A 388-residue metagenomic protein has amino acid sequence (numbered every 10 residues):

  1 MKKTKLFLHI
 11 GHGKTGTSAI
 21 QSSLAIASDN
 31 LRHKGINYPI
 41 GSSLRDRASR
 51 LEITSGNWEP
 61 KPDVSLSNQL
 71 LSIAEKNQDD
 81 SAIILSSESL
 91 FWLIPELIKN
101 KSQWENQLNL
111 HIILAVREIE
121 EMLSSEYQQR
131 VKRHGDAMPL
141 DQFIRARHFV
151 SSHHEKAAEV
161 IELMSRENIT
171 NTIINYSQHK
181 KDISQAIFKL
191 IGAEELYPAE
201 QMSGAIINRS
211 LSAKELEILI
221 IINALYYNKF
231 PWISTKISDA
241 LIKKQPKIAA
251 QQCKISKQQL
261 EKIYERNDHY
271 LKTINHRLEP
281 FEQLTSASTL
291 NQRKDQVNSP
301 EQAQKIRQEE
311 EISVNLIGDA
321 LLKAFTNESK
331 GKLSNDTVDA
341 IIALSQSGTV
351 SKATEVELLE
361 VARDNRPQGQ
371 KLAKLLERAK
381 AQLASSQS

Functional and structural regions predicted by a protein language model:
M1-A353, E360, Q382-A384: Anion-recognition interface
R366-Q368: Short coil turns that delineate tetratricopeptide repeat
